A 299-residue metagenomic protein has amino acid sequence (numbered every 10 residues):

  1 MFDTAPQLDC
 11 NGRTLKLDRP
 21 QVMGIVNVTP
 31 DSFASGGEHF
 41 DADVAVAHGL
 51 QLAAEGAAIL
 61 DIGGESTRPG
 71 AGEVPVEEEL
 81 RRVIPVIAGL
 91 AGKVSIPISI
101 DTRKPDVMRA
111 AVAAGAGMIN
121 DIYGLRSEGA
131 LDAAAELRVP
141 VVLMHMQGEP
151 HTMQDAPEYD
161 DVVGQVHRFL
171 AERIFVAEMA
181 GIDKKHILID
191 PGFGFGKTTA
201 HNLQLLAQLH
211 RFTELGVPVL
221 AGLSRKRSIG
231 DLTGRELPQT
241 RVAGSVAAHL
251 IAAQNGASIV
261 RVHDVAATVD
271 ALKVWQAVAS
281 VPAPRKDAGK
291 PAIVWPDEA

Functional and structural regions predicted by a protein language model:
F2-A5, C10, L17, A34-Q51 (+6 more regions): Active-site-adjacent loop and "lid" segments of alpha/beta metabolic enzymes
L17-I25, Q51-G63: N-terminal glycine-rich anion-binding loops that anchor highly charged ligand groups
P30: Catalytic-pocket segment enriched in acidic/His residues
F193: Acidic helix/loop microenvironments that form the catalytic cleft of cell-wall polysaccharide enzymes
